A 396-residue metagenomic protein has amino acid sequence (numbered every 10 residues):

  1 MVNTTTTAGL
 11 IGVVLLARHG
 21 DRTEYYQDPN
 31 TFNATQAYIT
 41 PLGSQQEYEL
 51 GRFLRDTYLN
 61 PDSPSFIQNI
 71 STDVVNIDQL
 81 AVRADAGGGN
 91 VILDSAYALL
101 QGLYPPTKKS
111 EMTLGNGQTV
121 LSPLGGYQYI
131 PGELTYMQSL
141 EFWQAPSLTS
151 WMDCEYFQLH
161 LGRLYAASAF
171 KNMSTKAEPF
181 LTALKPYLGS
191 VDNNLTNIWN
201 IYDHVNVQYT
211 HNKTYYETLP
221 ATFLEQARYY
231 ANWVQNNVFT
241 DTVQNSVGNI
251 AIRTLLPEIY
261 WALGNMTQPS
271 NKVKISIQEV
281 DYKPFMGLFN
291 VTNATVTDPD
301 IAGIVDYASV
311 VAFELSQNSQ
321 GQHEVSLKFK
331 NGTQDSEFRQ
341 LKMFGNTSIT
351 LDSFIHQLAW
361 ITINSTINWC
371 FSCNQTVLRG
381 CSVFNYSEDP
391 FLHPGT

Functional and structural regions predicted by a protein language model:
V2-A81, G87-S276, Y282-T396: Signature for phosphate-centric chemistry
